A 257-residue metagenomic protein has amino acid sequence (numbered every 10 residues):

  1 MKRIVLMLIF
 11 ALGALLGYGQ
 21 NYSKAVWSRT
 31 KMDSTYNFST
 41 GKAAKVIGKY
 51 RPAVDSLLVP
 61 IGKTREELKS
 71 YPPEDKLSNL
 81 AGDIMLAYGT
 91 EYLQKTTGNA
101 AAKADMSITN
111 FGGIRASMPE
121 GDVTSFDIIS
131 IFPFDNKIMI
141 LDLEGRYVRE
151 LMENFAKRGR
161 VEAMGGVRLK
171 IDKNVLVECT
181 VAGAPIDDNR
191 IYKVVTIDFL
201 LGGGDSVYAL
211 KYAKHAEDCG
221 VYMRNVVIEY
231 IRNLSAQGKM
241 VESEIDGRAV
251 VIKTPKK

Functional and structural regions predicted by a protein language model:
M1-W27: Bacterial Sec-dependent N-terminal signal peptides
F10, A14-L16, F38, V59 (+3 more regions): Generic detector of intrinsically disordered, low-complexity, polar/charged segments
N21-D33, D75, N79-G82, L86-K257: Feature captures C-terminal
T30-S56: N-terminal targeting signals for Sec/Tat export/insertion, comprising classic cleavable signal peptides
D55-P72, V207-K211: Acidic/histidine-rich, surface-exposed loop or edge segments in extracytoplasmic proteins
